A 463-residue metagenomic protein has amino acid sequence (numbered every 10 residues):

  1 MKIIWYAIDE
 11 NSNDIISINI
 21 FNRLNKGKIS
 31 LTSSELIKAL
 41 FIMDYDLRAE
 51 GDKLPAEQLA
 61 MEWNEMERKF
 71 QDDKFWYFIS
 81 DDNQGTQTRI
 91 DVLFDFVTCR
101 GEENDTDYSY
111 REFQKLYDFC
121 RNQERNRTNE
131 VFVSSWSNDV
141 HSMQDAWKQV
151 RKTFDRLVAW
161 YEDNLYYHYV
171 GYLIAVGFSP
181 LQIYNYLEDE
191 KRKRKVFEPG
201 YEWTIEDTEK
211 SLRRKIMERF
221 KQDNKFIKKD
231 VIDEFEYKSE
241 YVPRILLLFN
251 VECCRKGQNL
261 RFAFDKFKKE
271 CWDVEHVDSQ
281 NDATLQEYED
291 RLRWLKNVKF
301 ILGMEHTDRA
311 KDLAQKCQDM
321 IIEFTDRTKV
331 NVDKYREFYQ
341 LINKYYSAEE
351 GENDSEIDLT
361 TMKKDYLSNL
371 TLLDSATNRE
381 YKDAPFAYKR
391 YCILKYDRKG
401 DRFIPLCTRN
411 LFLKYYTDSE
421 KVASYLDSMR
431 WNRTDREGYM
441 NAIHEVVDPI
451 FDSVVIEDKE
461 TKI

Functional and structural regions predicted by a protein language model:
M1-I463: Flexible coil/loop and intrinsically disordered segments
